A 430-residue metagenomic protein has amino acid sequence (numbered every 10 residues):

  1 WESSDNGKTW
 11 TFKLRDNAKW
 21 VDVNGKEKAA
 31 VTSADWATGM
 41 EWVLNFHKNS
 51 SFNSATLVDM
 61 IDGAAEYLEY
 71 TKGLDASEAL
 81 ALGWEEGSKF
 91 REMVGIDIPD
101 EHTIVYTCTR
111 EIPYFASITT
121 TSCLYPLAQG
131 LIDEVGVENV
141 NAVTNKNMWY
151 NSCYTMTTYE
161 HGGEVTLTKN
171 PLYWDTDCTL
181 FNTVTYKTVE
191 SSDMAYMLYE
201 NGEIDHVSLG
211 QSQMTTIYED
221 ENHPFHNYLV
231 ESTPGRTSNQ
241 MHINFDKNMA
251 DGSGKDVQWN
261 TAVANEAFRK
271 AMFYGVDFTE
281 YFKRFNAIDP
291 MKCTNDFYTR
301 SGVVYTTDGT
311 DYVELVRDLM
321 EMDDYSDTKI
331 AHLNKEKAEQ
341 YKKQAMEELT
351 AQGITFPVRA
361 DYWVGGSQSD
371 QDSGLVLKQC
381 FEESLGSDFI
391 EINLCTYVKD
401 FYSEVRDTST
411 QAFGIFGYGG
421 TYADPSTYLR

Functional and structural regions predicted by a protein language model:
W1-D5, W149-Y150: N-terminal lobe/hinge region of extracytoplasmic solute-binding protein
G7-T11, T103-V105, T183, F413: Intrinsic-disorder/low-complexity, polar/charged segments enriched in Ser/Thr/Lys/Arg/Asp/Glu/Gln
T11-K13, D97, V105-T107, A271-G275: Residues within well-ordered beta-strands of beta-sheet-rich folds
D16-F46, M148, C153-F285, Y305-R430: Extracytoplasmic/periplasmic ligand-capture domains
K48-D75: Short glycine-rich, low-complexity/disordered patches
A76-H102, T107-T183, D193: Gly/Pro-rich hinge or "lid" segments in bacterial periplasmic/extracellular proteins
E92-S117, D289-S301, D361-Q371, L375-K378: Extended amphipathic secondary-structure runs
L131-G136, F285-V313: Mature extracytoplasmic/periplasmic domains
